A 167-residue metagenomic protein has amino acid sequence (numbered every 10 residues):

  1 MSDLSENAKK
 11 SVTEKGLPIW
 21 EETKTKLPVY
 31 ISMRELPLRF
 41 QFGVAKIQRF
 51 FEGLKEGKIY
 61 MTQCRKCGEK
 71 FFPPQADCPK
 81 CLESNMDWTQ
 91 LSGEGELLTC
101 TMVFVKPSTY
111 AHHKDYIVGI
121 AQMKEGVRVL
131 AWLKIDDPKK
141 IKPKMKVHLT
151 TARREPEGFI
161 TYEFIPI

Functional and structural regions predicted by a protein language model:
S2-I59, P166-I167: A broadly conserved sequence feature marking short terminus-proximal activation segments in nucleic acid-centric
K58-M61, Q75: Residues immediately within or flanking Cys/His clusters that coordinate Zn2+ in small zinc-binding modules
Q63-K66, D77-E83: Short, cysteine/histidine-rich loop/knuckle motifs that typically chelate Zn2+
F72, N85-D87: Short functional micro-motifs and their immediate structural scaffolds
G95-L97, L133: Conserved hydrophobic positions within beta-strands
C100-V105, R154: Short, conserved beta-turn/loop elements at beta-strand boundaries and strand-helix junctions
I135-L149: Short nucleic-acid-contacting surface segments enriched for D/E, G, S/T with interspersed K/R
A152-I167: OB-fold/S1-family single-stranded nucleic acid-binding modules
